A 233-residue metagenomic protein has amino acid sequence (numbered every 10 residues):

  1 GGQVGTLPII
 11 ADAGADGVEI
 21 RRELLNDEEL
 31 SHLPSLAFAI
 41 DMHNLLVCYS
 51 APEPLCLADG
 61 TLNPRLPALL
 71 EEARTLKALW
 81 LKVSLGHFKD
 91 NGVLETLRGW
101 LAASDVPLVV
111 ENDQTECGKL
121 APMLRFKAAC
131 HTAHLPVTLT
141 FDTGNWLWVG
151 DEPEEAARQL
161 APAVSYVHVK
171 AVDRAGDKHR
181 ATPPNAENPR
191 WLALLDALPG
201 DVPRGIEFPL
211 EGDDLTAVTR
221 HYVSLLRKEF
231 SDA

Functional and structural regions predicted by a protein language model:
G1-G14, L70-K77, L120-F141, L147-A233: Histidine-acidic metal/acid-base catalytic patches
G1-P67, R74, E229-A233: N-terminal pre-domain/capping segments
E19, C48-Y49, K82, V109 (+3 more regions): Conserved beta-strand positions in the central sheet of alpha/beta enzyme cores
R22, Q114, N145, L210: Short, glycine/acidic-enriched loop or turn micro-motifs at the edges of active sites
L25-N26, L55, F88, E116 (+2 more regions): Positions that flank functional sites
L30-L33, G60-L62, V93-T96, A121-M123 (+2 more regions): Short secondary-structure transition/capping segments
L33-A39, T96-W100, R220-L225: Short, aromatic/basic amphipathic alpha-helical patches
M42-V47, A51-T138, W148: Active-site acidic/histidine proton-transfer and metal-coordination neighborhood in alpha/beta enzyme cores
